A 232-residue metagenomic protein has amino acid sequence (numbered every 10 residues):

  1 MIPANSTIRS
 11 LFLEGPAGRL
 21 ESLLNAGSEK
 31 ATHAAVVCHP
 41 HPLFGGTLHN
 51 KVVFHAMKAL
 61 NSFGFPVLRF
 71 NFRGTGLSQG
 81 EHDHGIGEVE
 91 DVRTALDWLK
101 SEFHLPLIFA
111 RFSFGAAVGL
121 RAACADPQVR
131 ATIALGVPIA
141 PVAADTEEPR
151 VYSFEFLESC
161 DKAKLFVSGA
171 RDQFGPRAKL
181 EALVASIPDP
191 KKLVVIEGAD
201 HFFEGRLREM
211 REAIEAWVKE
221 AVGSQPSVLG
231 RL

Functional and structural regions predicted by a protein language model:
M1-K30: N-terminal cap/lid segment of alpha/beta-hydrolase-fold proteins
S28-R69: Short, surface-exposed "cap/lid" segments of acyl-processing enzymes
V52, H82-E102, R121: Alpha/beta-hydrolase active-site loop
R111-G119: Gly/Ala-rich beta-loop-alpha elbow adjacent to hydrolase catalytic centers
P141, A170-G175, H201-F202: Acidic catalytic loop of the alpha/beta-hydrolase fold
S159-D161, F166-S168, D172: Short beta-strand/loop motif that positions the catalytic acidic residue of the alpha/beta-hydrolase fold
S186-F202: Catalytic histidine neighborhood in serine/cysteine hydrolases with alpha/beta-hydrolase-type architecture
A199-R211: Catalytic histidine-centered segment of alpha/beta-hydrolase-like enzymes
